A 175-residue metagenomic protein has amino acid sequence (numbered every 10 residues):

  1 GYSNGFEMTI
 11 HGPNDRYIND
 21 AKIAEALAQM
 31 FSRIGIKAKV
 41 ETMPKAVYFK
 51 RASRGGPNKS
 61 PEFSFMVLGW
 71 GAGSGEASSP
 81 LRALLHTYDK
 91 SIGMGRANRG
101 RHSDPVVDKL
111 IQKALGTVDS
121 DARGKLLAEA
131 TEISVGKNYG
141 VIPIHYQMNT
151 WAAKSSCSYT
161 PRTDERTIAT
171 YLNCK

Functional and structural regions predicted by a protein language model:
G1: Acidic (Asp/Glu)-rich catalytic clusters
G5-D15, A38-K39, S64: Short, well-ordered beta-strand elements
H11-P13, E41-M43, L68, Q147: Conserved beta-strand termini and adjacent loop/short-helix elements that scaffold enzyme active sites in alpha/beta
D15, V40-S53: Short helix-initiation/N-cap motifs at beta->coil->alpha
I18-Q29, R33, S53-K175: Detector for C-terminal structural segments
F31, K37-V40: FAD-dependent oxidoreductase catalytic-site/capping-region signature
